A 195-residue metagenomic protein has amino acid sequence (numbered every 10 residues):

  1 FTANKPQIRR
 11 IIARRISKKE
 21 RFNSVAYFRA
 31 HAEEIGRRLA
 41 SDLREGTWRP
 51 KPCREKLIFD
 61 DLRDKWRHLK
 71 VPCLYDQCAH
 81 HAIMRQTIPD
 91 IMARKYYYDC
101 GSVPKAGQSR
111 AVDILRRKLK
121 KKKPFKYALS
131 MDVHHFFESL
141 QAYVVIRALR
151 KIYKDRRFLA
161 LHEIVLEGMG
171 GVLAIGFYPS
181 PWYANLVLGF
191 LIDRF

Functional and structural regions predicted by a protein language model:
F1-D42: Non-catalytic, polymerase-adjacent accessory regions of viral genome-replication enzymes
P6, E33, R37, D76-H81 (+5 more regions): Non-catalytic, well-ordered alpha-helical scaffold segments
R14-Y27, F59-K70, Y96-Y97: Glycine-/proline-rich flexible loop or hinge segments
S24, K51-F59, R94-C100, Y127-M131 (+1 more regions): Short coil/turn segments at secondary-structure boundaries
D42-D64, C78, Y153-G168: Reverse-transcriptase-like RNA-dependent polymerase core
K65-Y96, F137, G170-F195: Conserved pre-motif C helix in the palm subdomain of viral-like polymerases
H80-Q141: Active-site-proximal segment of RNA-dependent polymerases
R116-F195: Conserved polymerase palm-domain catalytic core
